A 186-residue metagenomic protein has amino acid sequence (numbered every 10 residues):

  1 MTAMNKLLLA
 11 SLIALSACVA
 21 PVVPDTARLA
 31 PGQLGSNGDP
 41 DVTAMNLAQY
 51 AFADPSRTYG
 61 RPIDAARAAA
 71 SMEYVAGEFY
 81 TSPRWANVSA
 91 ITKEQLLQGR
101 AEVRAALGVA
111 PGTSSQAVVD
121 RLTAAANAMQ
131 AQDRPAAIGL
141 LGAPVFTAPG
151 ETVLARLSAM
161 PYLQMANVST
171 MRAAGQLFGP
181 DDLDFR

Functional and structural regions predicted by a protein language model:
A3-A10: Sec-dependent signal peptide recognition, specifically the positively charged N-region followed immediately by
N5, G32-G35, D39, P83 (+1 more regions): Short, well-ordered helical secondary-structure segments
A14-A17: C-terminal motif of bacterial Sec signal peptides marking the signal peptidase cleavage site
V19-V22: Bacterial signal peptide processing site
T26-A51: Post-signal peptide N-terminal segment of mature Sec-exported envelope proteins
M45, Q49-F185: Mature extracellular/secreted ectodomains of secretory-pathway proteins
